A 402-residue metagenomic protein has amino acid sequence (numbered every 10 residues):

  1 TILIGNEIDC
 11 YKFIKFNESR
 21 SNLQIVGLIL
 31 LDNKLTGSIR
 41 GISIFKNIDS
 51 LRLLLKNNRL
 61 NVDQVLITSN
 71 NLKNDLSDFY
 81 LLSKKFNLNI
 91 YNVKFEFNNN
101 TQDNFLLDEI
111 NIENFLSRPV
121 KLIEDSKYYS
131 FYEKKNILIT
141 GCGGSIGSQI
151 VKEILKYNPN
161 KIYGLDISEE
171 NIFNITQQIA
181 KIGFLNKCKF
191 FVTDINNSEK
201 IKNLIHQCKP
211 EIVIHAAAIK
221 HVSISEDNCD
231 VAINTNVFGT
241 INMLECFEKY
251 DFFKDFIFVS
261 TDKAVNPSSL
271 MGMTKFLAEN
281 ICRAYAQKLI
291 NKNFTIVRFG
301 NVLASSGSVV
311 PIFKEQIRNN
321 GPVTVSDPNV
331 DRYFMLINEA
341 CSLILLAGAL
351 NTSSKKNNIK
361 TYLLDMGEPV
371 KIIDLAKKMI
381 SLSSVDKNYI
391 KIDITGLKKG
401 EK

Functional and structural regions predicted by a protein language model:
T1-Y91, E170-N174, K189, T193: A solvent-exposed beta-alpha-beta segment
N71-V93, K161-S168, Q207, I212 (+1 more regions): NAD(P)-cofactor binding segment of oxidoreductase domains
L76-N136: Flexible, Lys/Arg-rich cytosolic regulatory linkers and terminal tails that connect or flank
F86, T101-Q102, H215, I219-E279 (+1 more regions): Conserved Rossmann-fold NAD(P)-dependent oxidoreductase catalytic core, especially the SDR/UDP-sugar
I137-L155: N-terminal Rossmann NAD(P)H-binding glycine-rich loop of SDR-like oxidoreductase domains
V192-I212: Conserved Rossmann-fold cofactor-binding substructure of NAD(P)-dependent oxidoreductases
F252-D255, I281-R332, S353-T361, I390-T395: Conserved beta-loop-beta element that borders a ligand/cofactor-binding pocket
L350-K402: Mid/C-terminal beta-alpha module of Rossmann-like enzyme folds, strongest in SDR-family dehydrogenases/epimerases
